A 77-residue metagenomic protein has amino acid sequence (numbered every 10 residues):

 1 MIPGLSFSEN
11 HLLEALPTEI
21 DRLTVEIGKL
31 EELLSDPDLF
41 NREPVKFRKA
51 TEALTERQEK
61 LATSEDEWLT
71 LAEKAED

Functional and structural regions predicted by a protein language model:
M1-D77: Charged, heptad-repeat coiled-coil alpha-helices that serve as long linker/dimerization "arms" in large NTP-dependent
